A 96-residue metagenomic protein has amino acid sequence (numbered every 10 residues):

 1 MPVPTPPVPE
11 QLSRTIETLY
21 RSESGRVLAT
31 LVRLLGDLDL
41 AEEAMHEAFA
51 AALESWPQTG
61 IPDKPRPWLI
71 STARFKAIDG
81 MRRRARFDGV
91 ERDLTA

Functional and structural regions predicted by a protein language model:
P2, R92-A96: Amphipathic helix-loop-helix modules that constitute alpha-helical solenoid scaffolds
P2-T5, I61: Generic N-terminal simple sequence motifs
P4-A29, D39-E42: A short, charge-rich alpha-helical start-of-domain segment used by transcription regulators
V27, L31, A41-A52, T72-A73: Short, small-hydrophobic-rich alpha-helical interface motif
L31, L35, W56-G60, A77: Short amphipathic alpha-helical interaction patches enriched in hydrophobic/aromatic residues with interspersed Lys/Arg
H46-P65, R83-A85: Sigma70-family region 2
W68: Mobile, glycine-rich extracellular loop/lid and propeptide segments that shape or gate substrate/ligand access
S71-R92: Arg/Lys-rich amphipathic alpha helix in sigma70-family domain 2
